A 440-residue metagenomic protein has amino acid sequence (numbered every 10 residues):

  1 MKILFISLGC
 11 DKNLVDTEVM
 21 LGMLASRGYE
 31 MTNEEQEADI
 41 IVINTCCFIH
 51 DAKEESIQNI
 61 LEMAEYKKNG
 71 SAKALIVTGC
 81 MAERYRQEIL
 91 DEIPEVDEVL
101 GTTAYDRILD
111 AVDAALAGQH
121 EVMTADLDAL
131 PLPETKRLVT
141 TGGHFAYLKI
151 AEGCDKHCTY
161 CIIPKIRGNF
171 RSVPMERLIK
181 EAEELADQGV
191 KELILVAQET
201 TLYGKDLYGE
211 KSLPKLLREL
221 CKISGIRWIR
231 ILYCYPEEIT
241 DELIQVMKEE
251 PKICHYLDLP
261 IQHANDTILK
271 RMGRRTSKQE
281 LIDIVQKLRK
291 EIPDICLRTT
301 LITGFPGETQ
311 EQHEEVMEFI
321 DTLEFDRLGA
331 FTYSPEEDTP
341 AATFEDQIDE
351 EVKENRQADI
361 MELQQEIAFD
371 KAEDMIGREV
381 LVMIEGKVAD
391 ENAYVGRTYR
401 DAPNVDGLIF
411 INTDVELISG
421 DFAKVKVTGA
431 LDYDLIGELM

Functional and structural regions predicted by a protein language model:
M1-Y203, E242, I253, L257 (+6 more regions): Proteins enriched for Cys/Gly/acidic motifs involved in redox and nucleic-acid/cofactor modification
C47-F48, R167, L207-E210, K270-T276 (+1 more regions): Short glycine-enriched, charge-decorated loop/helix-capping segments at active-site entrances that position
L75-V77, R84, D187-H313, D321: Conserved SAM/AdoMet-binding glycine-rich loop
I93-P94, A115-G118, K211-L213, M247-K248 (+2 more regions): Short, hinge-like loop/turn segments at secondary-structure boundaries
D97, K191, R227, D326 (+1 more regions): Short acidic/polar active-site loop segments enriched in Thr and Asp
L178, L195, I231, L259 (+6 more regions): Conserved, mostly hydrophobic/aromatic
G225, F325, P340-F344, V352: Conserved N-terminal phosphate-binding loop of PLP-dependent enzymes in the Aspartate aminotransferase
T343-M440: Terminal RNA-binding accessory module
